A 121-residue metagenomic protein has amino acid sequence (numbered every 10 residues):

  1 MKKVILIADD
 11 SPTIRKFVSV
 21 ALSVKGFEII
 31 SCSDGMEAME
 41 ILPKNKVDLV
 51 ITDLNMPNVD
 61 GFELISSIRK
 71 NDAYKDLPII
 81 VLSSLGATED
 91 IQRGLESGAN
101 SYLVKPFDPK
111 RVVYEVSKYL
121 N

Functional and structural regions predicted by a protein language model:
K16-V24: Charged docking surfaces used in two-component/phosphorelay signaling
G26-S33, I41: Short hydrophobic/Thr-rich beta-strand motif most characteristic of the beta2 strand and flanking loop of CheY-like
N45-I51: Active-site beta3 strand of CheY-like receiver
M56: Receiver (REC) domain active-site loop signature in two-component systems and cognate sites in sensor histidine kinases
F107-V116: C-terminal output helix
